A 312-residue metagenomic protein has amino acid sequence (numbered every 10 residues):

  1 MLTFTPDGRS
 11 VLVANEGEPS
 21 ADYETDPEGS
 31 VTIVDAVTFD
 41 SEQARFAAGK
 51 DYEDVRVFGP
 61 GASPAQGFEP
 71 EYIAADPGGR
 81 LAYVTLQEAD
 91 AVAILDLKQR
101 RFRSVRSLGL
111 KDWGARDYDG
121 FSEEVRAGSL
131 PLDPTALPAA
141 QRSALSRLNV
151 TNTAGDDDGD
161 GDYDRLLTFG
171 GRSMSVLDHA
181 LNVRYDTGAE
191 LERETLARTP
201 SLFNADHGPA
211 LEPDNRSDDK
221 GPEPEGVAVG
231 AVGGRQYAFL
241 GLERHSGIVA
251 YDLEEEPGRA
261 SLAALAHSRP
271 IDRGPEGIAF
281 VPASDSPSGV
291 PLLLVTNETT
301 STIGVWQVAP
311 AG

Functional and structural regions predicted by a protein language model:
M1-G312: Beta-sheet-rich non-transmembrane sensory/scaffold domains
